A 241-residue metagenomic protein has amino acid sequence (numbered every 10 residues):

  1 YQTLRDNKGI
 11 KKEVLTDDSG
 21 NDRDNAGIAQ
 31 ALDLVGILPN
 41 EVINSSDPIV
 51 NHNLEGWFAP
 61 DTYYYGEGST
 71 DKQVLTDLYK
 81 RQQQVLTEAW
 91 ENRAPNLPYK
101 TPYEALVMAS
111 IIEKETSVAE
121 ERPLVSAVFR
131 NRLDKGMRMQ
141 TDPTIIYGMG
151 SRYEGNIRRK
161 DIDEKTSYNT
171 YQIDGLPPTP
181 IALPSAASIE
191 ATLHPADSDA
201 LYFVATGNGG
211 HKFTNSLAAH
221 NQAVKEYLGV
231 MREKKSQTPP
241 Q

Functional and structural regions predicted by a protein language model:
T3-T16, G20, N25-Q241: Bacterial extracytoplasmic/cell-wall-associated proteins, especially those involved in peptidoglycan
